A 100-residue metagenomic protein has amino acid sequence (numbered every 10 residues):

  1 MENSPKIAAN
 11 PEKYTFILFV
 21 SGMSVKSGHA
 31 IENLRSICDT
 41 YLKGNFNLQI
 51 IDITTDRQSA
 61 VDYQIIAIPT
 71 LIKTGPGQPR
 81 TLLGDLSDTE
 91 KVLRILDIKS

Functional and structural regions predicted by a protein language model:
M1-K6: Histone-fold modules and their flanking histone-like tails across chromatin and transcription assemblies
I7-T40: Local sequence-structure signature of Cys/Sec-based thiol-disulfide redox active-site neighborhoods
G44-D56: Thiol-based oxidoreductase modules, predominantly thioredoxin-like and allied folds used for disulfide exchange
I51, D62, G75-P76: Structured alpha-helical
V61-A67: Thiol/disulfide oxidoreductase modules built on the thioredoxin-like
P69-R80: A short, hydrophobic beta-strand/beta-hairpin element that forms part of a small beta-sheet core
P79-L82, L93: Alpha4 helix (beta4-alpha4-beta5 surface) of REC/receiver domains from two-component response regulators
D88-S100: Ser/Thr/Gly-rich flexible loops in soluble cytosolic domains mediating phosphotransfer, phosphorylation
